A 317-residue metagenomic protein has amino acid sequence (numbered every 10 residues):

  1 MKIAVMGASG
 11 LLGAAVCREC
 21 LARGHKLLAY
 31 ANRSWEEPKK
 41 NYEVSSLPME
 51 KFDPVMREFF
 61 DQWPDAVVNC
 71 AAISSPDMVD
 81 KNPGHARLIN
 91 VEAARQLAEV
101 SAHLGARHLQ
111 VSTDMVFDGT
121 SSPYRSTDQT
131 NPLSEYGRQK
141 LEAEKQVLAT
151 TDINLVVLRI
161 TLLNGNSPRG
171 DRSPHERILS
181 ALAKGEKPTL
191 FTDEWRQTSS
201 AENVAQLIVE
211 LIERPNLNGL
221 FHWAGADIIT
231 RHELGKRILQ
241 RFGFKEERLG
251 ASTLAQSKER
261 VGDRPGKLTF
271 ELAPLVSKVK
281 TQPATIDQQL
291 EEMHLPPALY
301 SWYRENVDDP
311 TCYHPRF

Functional and structural regions predicted by a protein language model:
M1-R23: N-terminal Rossmann NAD(P)H-binding glycine-rich loop of SDR-like oxidoreductase domains
A29-P38, P48-M49, A71-A72: N-terminal Rossmann-fold cofactor-binding loop
S46-I89: NAD(P)H-binding glycine-rich loop region in Rossmannoid oxidoreductase-like domains and their noncatalytic homologs
V67, K81-L109: NAD(P)-cofactor binding segment of oxidoreductase domains
L88, E92-Q96, V116-L158, L162-G165: Catalytic helix-loop patch of NAD(P)-dependent Rossmann-fold dehydrogenases
L148-R196, N203: NAD(P)-dependent short-chain dehydrogenase/reductase
L207, R214-R260, Y300-F317: Mid/C-terminal beta-alpha module of Rossmann-like enzyme folds, strongest in SDR-family dehydrogenases/epimerases
D263-F317: C-terminal amphipathic/interface module of NAD(P)-dependent oxidoreductases and related NAD-binding regulators
